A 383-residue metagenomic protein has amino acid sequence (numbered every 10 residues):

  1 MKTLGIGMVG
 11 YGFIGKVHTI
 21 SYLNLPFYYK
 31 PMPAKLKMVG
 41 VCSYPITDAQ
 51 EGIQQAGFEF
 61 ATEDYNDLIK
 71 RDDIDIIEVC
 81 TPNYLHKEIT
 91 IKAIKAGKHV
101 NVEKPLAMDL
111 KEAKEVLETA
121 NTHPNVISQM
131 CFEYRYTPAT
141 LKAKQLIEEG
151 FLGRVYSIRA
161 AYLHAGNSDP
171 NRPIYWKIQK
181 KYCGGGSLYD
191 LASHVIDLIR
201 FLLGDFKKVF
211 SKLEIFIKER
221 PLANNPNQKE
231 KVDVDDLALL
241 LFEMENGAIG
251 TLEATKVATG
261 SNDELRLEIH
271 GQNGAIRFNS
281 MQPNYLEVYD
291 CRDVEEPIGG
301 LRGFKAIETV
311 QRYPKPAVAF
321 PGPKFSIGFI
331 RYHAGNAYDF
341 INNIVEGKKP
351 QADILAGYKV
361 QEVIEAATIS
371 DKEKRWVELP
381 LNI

Functional and structural regions predicted by a protein language model:
M1-A56: N-terminal Rossmann-like dinucleotide-binding module
K30-M32, F60-K70: Short acidic low-complexity segments
K35-K37, N343-V360: Glycine- and charged-residue-rich phosphate/anionic-cofactor binding loop of Rossmann-like
L36-M38, I74, V155, F206: Core-facing hydrophobic residues within beta-strands of well-ordered domains
I76, P82-R135, G150: Beta-strand-loop-alpha-helix segment that lines the small-molecule cofactor/substrate pocket of alpha/beta enzymes
V126, Y134-V232, L286, K374: Predominantly a Rossmann-like dinucleotide-binding segment in NAD(P)-dependent oxidoreductases
S193, E253-N262, F325: Glycine-rich phosphate/pyrophosphate-binding beta-alpha loops
K208, L222-V234, A238-L239, E243-N246 (+3 more regions): C-terminal glycine/acidic-rich active-site capping loop/insertion
